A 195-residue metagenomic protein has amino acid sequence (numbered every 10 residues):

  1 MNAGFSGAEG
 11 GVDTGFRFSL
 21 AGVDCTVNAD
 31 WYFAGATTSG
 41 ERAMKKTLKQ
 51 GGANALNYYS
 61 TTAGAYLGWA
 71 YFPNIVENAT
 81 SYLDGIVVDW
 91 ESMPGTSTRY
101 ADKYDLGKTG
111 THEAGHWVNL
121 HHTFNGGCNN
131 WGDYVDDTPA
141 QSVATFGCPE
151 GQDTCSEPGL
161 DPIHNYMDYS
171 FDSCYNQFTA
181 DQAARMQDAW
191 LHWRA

Functional and structural regions predicted by a protein language model:
M1-A55, T61-A63: Propeptide-to-catalytic entry region of secreted or membrane-anchored zinc metalloproteases
N2-G10, H116-T123, L191: Sec-exported extracytoplasmic/periplasmic mature domains
V12, G52, Y82, L160-D161: A short, structural micro-pattern
F16, L56, D84-I86, W131-D133 (+1 more regions): Extracytoplasmic/periplasmic beta-strand context in beta-sandwich domains, especially the cupredoxin/COX2 CuA-binding
K45-H122: Active-site-proximal segment of zinc-dependent metalloprotease catalytic domains
V88, M167-D168, M186: Bulky hydrophobic/aromatic "packing anchor" residues in well-ordered structure
R99-N176: The catalytic-center signature of Zn2+-dependent metalloproteases
N176-A195: Pan-zinc metallopeptidase signature
